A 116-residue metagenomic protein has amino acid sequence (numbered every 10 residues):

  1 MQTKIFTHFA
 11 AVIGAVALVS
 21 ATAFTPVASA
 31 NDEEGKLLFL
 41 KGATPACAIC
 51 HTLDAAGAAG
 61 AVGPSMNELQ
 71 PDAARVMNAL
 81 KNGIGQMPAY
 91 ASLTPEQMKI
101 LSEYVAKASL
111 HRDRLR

Functional and structural regions predicted by a protein language model:
M1-A10, L80-I84, Y90-S92, M98: Extended, non-globular alpha-helical segments
M1-N31, R116: N-terminal export/targeting leaders of redox proteins
A23-G42, R75, D113-R116: Electrostatic cytochrome c docking/interface patches
N31-E34, A46, D72, V76 (+2 more regions): Stable alpha-helical elements in mature extracytoplasmic
K36-L40, A48-Q86, S92: Gly/Gly-Pro-rich "capping" loops immediately C-terminal to redox-active cysteine motifs in periplasmic/lumenal
S92-R116: C-terminal capping alpha-helices of c-type cytochrome domains
